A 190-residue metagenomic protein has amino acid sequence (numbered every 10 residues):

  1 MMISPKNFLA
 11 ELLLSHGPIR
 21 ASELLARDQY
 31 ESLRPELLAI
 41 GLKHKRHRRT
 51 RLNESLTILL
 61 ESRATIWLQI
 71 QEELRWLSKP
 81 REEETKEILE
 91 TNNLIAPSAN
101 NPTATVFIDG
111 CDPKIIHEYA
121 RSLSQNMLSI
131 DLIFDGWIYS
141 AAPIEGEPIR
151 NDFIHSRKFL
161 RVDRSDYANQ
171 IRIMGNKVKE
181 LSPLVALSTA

Functional and structural regions predicted by a protein language model:
M1-L42: Short, extreme N-terminal leader segments that mark the start of a protein/domain
P35-S55: Glycine-rich loop/turn
L52-N101: A glycine-rich, hydrophobic loop/mini-helix early in the fold
L89-K177: Long, charge-patterned amphipathic alpha-helical coiled-coil/hairpin "stalk" segments used as oligomerization
M174-A190: Internal interaction segment
